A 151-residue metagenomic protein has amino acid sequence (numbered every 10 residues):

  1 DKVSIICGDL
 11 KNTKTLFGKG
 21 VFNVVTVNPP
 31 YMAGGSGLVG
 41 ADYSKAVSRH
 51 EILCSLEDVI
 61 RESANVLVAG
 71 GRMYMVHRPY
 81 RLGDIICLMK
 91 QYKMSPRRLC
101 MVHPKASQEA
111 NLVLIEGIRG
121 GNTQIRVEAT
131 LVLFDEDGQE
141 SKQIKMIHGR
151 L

Functional and structural regions predicted by a protein language model:
D1-N23: S-adenosyl-L-methionine
N12, Y31, R119: Short, glycine/acidic-enriched loop or turn micro-motifs at the edges of active sites
K14, G35, G83: Glycine/Thr-rich phosphate-binding loops of Rossmann-like dinucleotide-binding domains
G18, S36-V39, L88, A110-L112: Short aromatic-enriched loop/helix-cap "lid" or pocket-rim segments at secondary-structure transitions that line
G20-V24, P29-D58: Mobile active-site "lid"/loop adjacent to the S-adenosyl-L-methionine
I52-A110, L114: Conserved Class I SAM-dependent methyltransferase catalytic core
E109-L151: SAM/dcSAM-binding transferase cores
